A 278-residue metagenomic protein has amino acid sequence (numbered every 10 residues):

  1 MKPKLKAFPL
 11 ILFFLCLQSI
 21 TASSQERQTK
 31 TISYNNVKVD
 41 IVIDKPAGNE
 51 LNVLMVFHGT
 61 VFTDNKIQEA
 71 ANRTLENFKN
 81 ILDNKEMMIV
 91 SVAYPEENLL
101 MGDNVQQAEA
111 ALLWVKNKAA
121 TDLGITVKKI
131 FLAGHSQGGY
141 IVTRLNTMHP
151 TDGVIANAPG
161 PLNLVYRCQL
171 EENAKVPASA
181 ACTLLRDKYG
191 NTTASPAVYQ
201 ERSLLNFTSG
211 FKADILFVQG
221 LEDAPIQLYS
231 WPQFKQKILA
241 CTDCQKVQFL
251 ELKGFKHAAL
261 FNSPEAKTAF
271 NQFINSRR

Functional and structural regions predicted by a protein language model:
S24-G48: N-terminal cap/lid segment of alpha/beta-hydrolase-fold proteins
E50-L51, T60-L99: Short substrate-entry loop that stabilizes the transition state in hydrolases
Q68, P159, V165-F207: Mobile cap/lid helix-loop segments that gate and shape the active-site cleft of serine hydrolases
E69, A213, Q227-I238: Short alpha-helix in the alpha/beta-hydrolase fold that links the catalytic acid
M101, P232-R278: C-terminal catalytic histidine-bearing segment of alpha/beta-hydrolase fold enzymes
L113-S136, M148: Gly/Ser-rich "nucleophile elbow"/oxyanion-hole loop immediately N-terminal to the catalytic nucleophile in hydrolases
F211, F217-Q219: Short beta-strand/loop motif that positions the catalytic acidic residue of the alpha/beta-hydrolase fold
E222-I226: Acidic catalytic loop of the alpha/beta-hydrolase fold
